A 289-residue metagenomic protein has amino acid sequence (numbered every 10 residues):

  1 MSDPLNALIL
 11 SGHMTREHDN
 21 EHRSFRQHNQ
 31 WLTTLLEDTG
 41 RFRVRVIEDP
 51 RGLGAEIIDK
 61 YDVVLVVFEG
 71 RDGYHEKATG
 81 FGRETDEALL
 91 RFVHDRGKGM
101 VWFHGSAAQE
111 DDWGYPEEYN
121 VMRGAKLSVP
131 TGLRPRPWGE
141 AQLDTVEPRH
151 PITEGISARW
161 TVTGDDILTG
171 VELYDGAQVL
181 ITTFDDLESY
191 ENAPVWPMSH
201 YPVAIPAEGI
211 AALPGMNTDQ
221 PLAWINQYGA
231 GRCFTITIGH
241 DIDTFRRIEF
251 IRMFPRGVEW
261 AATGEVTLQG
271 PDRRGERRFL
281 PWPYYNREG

Functional and structural regions predicted by a protein language model:
M1-Y61, V266, D272-E288: Aromatic-Pro/Gly-enriched surface loop or interdomain linker that acts as a lid/target-recognition segment
S2-P4, W31, S189, M198-G289: Extracellular ligand-binding/catalytic regions of CAZymes and related secreted enzymes and adhesion modules
I9, I58-D112, A230: Short alpha-beta junction capping motif
H13-R16, P50-G52, G70-G73, S106-E110 (+2 more regions): Solvent-exposed loop/turn segments at secondary-structure junctions within structured extracellular/periplasmic domains
R16-R26, Y74-F81, W113-Y115: Short, flexible/disordered intra-domain loops and linkers
D19, G105, R136-E140, S157 (+2 more regions): Active-site rim elements
I47-L53, E87, N217-A223: Alpha-helical scaffolding within the catalytic cores of extracellular/periplasmic polymer-degrading hydrolases
W102-S199, G270-G289: An acidic, glycine-rich "communication" segment
